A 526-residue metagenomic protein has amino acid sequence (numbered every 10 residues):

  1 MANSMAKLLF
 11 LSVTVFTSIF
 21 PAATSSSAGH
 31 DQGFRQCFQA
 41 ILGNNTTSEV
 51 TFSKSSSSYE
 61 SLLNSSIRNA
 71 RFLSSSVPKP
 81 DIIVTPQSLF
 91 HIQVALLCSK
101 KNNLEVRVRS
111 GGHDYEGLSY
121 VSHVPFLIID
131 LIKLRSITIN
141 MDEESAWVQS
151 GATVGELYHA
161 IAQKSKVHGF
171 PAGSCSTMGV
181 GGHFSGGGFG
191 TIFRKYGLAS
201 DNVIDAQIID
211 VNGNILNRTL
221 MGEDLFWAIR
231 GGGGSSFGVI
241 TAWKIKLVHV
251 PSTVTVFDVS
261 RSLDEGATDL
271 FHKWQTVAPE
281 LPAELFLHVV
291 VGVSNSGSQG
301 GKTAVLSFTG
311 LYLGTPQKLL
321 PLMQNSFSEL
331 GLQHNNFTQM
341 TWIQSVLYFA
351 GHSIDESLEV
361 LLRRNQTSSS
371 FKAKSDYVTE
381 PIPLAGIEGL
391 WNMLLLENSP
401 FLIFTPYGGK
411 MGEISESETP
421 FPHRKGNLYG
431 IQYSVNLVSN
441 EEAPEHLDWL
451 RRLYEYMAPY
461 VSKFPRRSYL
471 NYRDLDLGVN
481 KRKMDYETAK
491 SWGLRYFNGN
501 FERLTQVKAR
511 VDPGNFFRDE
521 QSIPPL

Functional and structural regions predicted by a protein language model:
A2-L526: Soluble FAD-dependent oxygen oxidases
